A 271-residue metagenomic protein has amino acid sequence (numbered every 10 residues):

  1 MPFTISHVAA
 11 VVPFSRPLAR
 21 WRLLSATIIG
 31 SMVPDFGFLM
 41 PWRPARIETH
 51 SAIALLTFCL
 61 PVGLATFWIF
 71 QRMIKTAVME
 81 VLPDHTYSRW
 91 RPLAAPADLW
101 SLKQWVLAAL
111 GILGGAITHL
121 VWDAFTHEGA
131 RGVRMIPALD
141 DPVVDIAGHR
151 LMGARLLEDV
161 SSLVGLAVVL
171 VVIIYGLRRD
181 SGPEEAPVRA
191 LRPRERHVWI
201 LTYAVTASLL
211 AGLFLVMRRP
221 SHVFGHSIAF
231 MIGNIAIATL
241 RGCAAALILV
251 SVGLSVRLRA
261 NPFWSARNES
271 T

Functional and structural regions predicted by a protein language model:
M1-T271: N-terminal membrane-targeting hydrophobic helices
